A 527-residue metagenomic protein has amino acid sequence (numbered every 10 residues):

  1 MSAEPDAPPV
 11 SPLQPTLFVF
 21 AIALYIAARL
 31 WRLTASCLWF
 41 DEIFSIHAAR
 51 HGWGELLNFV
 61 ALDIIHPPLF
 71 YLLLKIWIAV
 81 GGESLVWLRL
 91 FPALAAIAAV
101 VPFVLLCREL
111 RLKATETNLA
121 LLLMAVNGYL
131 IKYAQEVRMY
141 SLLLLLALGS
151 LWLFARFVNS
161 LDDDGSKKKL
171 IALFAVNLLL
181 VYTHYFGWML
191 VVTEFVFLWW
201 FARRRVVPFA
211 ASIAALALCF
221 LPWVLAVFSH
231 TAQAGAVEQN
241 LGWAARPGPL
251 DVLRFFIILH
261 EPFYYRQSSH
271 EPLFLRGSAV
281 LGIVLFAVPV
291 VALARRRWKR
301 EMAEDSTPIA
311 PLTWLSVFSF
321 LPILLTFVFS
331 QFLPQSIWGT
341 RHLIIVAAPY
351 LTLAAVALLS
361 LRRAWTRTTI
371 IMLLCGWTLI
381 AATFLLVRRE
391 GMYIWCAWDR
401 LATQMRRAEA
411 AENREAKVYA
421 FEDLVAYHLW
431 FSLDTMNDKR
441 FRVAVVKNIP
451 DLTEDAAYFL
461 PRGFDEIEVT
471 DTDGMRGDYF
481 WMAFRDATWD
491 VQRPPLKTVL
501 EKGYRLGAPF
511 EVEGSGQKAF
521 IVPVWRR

Functional and structural regions predicted by a protein language model:
A3-D6, F18-D162, S166-R526: Membrane-proximal helix-loop-helix interfaces that form the catalytic/acceptor-binding platform of multi-pass membrane
